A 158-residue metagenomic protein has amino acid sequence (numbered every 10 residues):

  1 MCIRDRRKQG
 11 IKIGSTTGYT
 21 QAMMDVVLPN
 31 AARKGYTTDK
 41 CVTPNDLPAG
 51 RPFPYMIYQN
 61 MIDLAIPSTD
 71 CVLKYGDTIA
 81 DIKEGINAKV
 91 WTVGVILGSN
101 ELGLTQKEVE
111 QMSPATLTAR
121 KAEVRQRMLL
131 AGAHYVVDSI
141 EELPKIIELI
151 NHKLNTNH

Functional and structural regions predicted by a protein language model:
M1-C2: Short, small-residue-biased leader/transition segments that mark boundaries at the very start of proteins
R7: Conserved ATPase "switch" residues in P-loop NTPase domains
T20-Q21, D25-H158: Asp-based, Mg2+/Mn2+-dependent phosphohydrolase catalytic module
